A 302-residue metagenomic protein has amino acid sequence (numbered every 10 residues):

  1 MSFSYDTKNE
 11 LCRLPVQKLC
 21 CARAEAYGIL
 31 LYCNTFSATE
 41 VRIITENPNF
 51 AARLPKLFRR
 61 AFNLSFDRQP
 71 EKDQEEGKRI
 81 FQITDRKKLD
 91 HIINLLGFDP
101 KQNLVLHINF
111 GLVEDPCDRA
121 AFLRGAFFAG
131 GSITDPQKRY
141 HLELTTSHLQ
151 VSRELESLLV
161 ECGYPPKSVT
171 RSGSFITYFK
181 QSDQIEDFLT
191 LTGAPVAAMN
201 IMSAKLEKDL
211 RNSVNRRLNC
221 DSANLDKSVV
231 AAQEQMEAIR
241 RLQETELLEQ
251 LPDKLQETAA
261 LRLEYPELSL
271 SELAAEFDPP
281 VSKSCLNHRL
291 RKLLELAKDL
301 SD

Functional and structural regions predicted by a protein language model:
M1-E40, I44-R59, E276: N-terminal, positively charged regions that mediate nucleic acid binding
P15-R23, L112-R119, E249-D253: Structural motif
A24-Y32, A121-A129, A260: Short, hydrophobic/amphipathic alpha-helical patches that form generic packing surfaces within helical domains
N34-F36, Q102, D135, S168 (+1 more regions): Short acidic (Asp/Glu) and glycine-rich catalytic loops that position anionic groups and cofactors
F36-V41, Q137-R139, S269-S271: Short acidic, hydrophobic short linear motifs in intrinsically disordered regions
T45, A52, K56-E75, I80-M202: DNA-contacting interfaces and partner/effector-binding or oligomerization modules in DNA-centric proteins
L191-L293: Extended mid-to-C-terminal alpha-helical interaction segments
E295-D302: Short, Lys/Arg-enriched C-terminal cap helix and immediately downstream tail that follows
